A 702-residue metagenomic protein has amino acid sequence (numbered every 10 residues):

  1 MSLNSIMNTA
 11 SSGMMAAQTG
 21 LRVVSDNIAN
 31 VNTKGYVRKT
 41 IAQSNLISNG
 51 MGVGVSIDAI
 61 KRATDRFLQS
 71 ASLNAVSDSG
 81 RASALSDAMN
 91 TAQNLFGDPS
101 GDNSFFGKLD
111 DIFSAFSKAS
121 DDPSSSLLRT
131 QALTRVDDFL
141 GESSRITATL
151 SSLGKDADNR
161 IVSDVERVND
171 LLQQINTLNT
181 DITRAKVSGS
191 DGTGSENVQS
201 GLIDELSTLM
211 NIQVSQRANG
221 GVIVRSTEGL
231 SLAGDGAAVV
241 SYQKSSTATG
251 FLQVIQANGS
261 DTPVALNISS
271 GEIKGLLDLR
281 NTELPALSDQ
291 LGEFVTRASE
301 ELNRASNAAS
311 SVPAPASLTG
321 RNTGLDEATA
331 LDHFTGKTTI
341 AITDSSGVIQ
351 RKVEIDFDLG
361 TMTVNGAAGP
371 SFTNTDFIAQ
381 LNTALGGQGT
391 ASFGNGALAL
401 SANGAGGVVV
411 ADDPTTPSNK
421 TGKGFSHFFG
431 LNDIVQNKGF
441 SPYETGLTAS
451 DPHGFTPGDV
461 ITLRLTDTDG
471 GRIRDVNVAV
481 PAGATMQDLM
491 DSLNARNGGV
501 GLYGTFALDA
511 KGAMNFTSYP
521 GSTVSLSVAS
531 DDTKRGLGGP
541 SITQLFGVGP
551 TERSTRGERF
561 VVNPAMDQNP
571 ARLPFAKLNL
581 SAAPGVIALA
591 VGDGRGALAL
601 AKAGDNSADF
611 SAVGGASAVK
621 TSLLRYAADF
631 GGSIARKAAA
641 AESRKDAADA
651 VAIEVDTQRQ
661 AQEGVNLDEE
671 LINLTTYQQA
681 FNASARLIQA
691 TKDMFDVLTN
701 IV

Functional and structural regions predicted by a protein language model:
M1-V702: Structural signature of extracellular appendage/secretion-system components
